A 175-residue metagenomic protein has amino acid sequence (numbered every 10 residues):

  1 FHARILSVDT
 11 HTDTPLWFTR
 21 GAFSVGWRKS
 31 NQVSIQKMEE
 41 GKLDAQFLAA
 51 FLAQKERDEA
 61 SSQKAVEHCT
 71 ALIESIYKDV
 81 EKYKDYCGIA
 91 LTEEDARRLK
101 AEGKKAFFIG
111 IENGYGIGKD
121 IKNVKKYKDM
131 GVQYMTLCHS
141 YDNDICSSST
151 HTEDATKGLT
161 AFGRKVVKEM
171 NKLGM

Functional and structural regions predicted by a protein language model:
F1-K157: N-terminal hydrophobic targeting/anchoring segments and the immediately downstream early-domain regions of hydrolases
V80, A155-G174: Alpha-helix-loop-beta-strand connector modules within alpha/beta enzyme cores
